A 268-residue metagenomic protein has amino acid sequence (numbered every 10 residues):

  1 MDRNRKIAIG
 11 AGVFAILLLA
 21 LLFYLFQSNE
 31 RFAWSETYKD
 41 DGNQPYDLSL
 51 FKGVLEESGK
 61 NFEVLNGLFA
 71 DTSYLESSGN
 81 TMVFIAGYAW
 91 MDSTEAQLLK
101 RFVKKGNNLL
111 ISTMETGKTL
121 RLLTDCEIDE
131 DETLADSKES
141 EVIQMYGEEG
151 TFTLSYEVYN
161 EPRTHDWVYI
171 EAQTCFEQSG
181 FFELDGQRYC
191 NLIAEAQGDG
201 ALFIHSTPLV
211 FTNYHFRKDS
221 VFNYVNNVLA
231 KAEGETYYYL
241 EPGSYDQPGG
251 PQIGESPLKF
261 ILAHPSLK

Functional and structural regions predicted by a protein language model:
D2-S73: Aromatic-Pro/Gly-enriched surface loop or interdomain linker that acts as a lid/target-recognition segment
T37-G42, A86-Y88, Y214-H215: Second-shell loop/turn segments in exported
G42-Y46, A89-S93, D219: Soluble non-cytosolic domains of exported or imported proteins
V64-Y146: Membrane-embedded segments
E115-Q187: An acidic, glycine-rich "communication" segment
E171-I253, P257: A glycine-centered loop/beta-turn motif at secondary-structure junctions
Q252-K268: Juxtamembrane/start-of-transmembrane alpha-helix segments at the extracytoplasmic/lumenal side of membrane anchors
